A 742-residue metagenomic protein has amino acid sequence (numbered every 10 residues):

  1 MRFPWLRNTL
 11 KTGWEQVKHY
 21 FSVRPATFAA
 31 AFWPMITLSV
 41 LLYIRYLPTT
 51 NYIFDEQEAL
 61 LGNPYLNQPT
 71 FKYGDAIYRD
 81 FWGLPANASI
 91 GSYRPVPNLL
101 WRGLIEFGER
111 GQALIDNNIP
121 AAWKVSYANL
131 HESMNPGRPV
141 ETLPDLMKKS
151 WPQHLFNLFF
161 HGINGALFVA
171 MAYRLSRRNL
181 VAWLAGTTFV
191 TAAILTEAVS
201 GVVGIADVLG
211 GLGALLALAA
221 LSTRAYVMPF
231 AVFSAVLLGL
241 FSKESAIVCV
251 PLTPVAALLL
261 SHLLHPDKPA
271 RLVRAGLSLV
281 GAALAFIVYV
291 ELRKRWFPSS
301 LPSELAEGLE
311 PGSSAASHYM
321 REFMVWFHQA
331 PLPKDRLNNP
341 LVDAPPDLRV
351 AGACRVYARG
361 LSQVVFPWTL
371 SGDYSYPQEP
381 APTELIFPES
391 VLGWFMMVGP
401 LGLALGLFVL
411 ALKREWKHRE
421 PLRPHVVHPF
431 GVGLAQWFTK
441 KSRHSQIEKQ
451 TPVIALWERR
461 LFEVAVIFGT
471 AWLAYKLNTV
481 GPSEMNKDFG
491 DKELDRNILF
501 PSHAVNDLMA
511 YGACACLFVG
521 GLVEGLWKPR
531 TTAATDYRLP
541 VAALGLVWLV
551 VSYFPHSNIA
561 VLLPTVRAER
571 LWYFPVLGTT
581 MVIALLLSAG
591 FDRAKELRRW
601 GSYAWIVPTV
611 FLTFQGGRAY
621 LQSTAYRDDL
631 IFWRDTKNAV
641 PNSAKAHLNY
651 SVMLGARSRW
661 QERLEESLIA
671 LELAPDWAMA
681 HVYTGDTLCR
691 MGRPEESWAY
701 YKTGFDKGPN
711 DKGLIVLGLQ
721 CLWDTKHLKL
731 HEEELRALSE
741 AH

Functional and structural regions predicted by a protein language model:
R2-Y683, R690-G692: Polytopic membrane enzymes that build or remodel cell-surface glycoconjugates and lipids
H265, L597, D711, L728-K729: Alpha-solenoid repeat scaffolds
A644-K645, A678-M679, P709-L717, H742: Boundary/linker segments of alpha-helical solenoid repeat arrays
E666-A674, A699-N710: Long amphipathic alpha-helical scaffold regions
G713-L728: TPR/TPR-like alpha-solenoid helical repeat scaffolds
